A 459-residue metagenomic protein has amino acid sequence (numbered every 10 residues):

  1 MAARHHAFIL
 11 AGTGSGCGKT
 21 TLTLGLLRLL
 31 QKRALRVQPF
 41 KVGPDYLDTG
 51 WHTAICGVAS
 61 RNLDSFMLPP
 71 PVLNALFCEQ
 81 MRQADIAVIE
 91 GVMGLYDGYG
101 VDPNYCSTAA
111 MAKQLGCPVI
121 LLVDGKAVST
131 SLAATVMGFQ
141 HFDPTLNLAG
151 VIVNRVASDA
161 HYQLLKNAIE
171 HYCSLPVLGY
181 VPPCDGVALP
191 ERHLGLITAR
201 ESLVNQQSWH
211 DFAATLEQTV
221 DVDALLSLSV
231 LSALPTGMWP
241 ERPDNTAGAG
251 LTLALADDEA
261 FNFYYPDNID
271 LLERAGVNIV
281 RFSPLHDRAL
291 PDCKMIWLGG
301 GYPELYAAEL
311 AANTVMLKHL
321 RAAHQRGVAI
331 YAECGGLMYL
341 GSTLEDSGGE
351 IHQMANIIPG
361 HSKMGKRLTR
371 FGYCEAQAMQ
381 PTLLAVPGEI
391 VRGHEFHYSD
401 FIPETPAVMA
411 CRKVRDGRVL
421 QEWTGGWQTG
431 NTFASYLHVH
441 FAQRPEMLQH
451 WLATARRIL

Functional and structural regions predicted by a protein language model:
A2-L115, V119, V123-G150, D159-Q163: ATP-dependent carboxylate-amine ligase catalytic core
A3-H6, T246-T252: A short, charged/proline- and glycine-enriched loop that marks the coil->beta-strand transition at the N-terminal
K41-V42, V177-D185, N278-L285: Beta-strand->loop->alpha-helix junctions that form or flank phosphate-binding loops in nucleotide-handling enzymes
A112, T246-A249, F261-L271, N278 (+2 more regions): C-terminal and late-domain segments of enzyme folds
C117, L175, Q325-A329: A short helix->loop->beta-strand "cap" motif at the edges of active sites that frequently abuts
S129-N245: Internal gly/pro-rich beta-alpha loop/helix module that stabilizes soluble enzyme cofactors or their anionic handles
A249-Q325: Phosphate-binding active sites in nucleotide-utilizing proteins
P303-L383: Cysteine-nucleophile active-site neighborhood
